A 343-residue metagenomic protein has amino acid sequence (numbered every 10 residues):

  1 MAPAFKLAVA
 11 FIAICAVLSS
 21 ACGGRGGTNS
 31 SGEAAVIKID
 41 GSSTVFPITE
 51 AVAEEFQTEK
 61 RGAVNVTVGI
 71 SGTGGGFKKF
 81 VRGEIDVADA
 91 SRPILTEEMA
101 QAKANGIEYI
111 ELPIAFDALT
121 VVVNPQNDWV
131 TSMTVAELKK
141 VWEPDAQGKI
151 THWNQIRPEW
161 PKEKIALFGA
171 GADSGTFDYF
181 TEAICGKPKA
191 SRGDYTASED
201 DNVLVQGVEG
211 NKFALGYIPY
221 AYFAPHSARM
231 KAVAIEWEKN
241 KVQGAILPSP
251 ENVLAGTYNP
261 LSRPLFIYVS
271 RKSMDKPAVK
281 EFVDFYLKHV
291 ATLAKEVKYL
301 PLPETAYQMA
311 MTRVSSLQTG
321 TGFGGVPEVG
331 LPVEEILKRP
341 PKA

Functional and structural regions predicted by a protein language model:
M1-V9: Bacterial N-terminal signal peptides that target proteins for export
F11-I14: Short, linear, compositionally biased motifs with a strong N-terminal bias
V17-A21: C-terminal motif of bacterial Sec signal peptides marking the signal peptidase cleavage site
C22-A343: Flexible loop/hinge segments at secondary-structure junctions
